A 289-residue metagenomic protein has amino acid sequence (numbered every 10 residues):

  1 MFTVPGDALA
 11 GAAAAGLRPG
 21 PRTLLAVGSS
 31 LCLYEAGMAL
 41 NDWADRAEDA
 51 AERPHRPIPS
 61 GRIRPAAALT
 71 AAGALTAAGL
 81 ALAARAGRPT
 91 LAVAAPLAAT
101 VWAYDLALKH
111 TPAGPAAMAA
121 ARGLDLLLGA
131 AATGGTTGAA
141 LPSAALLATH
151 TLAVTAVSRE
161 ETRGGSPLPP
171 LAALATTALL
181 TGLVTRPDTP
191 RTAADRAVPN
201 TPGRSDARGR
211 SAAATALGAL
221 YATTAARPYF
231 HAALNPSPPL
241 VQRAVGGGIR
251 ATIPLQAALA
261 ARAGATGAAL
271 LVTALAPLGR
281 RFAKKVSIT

Functional and structural regions predicted by a protein language model:
M1-T289: Short amphipathic, positively biased membrane-proximal segments that drive organelle/inner-membrane targeting
